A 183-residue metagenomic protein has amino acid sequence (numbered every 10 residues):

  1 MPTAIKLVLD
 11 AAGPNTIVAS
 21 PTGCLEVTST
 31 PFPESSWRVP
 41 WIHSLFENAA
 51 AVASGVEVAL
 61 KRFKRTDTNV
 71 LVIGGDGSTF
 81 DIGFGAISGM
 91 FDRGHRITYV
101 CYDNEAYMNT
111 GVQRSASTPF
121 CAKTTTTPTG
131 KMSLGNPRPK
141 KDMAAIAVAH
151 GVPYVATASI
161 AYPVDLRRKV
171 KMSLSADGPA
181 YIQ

Functional and structural regions predicted by a protein language model:
M1-Y102, V112, S117-A122, N136: Cofactor-binding active-site loop characterized by glycine-rich and histidine/acidic residues
T66-V70, D81-I97, Y102-Q183: Glycine-rich ThDP/TPP pyrophosphate-binding loop and its adjacent helix/strand module within ThDP-dependent enzymes
